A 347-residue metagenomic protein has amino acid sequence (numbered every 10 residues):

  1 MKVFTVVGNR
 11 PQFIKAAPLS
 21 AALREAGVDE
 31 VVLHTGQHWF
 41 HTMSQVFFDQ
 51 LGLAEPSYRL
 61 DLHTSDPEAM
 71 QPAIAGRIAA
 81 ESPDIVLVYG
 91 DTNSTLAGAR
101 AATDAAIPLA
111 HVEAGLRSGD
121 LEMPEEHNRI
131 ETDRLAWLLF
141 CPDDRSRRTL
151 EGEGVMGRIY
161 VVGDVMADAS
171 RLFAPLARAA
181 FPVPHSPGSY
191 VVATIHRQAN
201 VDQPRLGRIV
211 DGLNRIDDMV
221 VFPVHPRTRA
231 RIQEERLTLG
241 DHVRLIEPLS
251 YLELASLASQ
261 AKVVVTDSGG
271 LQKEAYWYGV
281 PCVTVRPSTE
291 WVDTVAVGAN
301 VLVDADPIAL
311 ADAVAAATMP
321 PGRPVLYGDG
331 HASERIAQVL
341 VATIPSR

Functional and structural regions predicted by a protein language model:
F4-N9, F13-R24, V46-F47, R59-G154: Active-site and donor-binding regions of nucleotide-sugar-utilizing enzymes
L19-V28, G212-I216: A short, Lys/Arg-enriched amphipathic alpha-helix followed by its capping loop at the start of a domain
V28-A69: Conserved nucleotide-sugar phosphate-binding/catalytic loop shared by glycosyltransferases and other
T35-T42, D61, L135-P204, V303 (+1 more regions): A nucleotide-sugar donor-handling region in carbohydrate enzymes
Q37-F40, S44-F47, A177-Q260: Donor-nucleotide binding loops and adjacent catalytic segments primarily of GT-B fold Leloir glycosyltransferases
F48, R145, V301-R347: Leloir-type glycosyltransferase catalytic cores
I74, I78, S256-A261: Short alpha-helical donor nucleotide-sugar binding micro-motif in glycosyltransferases
V88-Y89, H111-V112, L139, L257-T294: A donor-sugar binding/catalytic signature common to diverse glycosyltransferases and related nucleotide-sugar
